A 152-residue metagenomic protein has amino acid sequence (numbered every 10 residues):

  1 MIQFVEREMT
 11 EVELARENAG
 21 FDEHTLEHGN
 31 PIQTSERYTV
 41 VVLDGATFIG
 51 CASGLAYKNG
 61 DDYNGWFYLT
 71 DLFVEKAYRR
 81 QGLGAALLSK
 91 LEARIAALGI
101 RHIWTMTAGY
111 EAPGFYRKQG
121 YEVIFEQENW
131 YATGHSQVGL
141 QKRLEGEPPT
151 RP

Functional and structural regions predicted by a protein language model:
I2-G65, T70, E75, Y110 (+1 more regions): Acetyl-CoA-dependent GNAT
R80-A93, K118: Conserved acetyl-CoA-binding loop-helix of GNAT-fold acetyltransferases
G84, L88, G109-A112, N129-S136: Short glycine/proline-centered loop/turn elements that form peptide/ligand docking sites
I95-A108: Conserved GNAT acetyl-CoA-binding A-motif
W104-M106, R117, E122-G139: Conserved catalytic-core motifs of GNAT/GCN5-like acyltransferases
R143-P152: Generic C-terminal helix-cap and adjacent flexible tail
